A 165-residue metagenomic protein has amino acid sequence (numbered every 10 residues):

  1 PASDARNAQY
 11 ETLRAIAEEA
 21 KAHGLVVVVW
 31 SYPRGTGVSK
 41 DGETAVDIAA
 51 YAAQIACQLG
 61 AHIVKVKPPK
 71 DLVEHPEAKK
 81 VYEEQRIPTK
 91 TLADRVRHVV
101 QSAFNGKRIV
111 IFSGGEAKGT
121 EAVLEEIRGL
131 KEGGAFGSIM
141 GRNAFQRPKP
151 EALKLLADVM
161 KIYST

Functional and structural regions predicted by a protein language model:
P1-V110, E121-G137, S164-T165: Alpha/beta enzyme core
P68, G114-G115, R142-N143: Short secondary-structure boundary segments
E74, K118, A152-L153: Residues in flexible loops and secondary-structure boundaries
K118-G119, R142-P148: A short, acidic, flexible beta-alpha connecting loop/helix-capping segment that sits on the rim of active
E121-R128, R142, L153-A157: A generic structural signal for well-ordered alpha-helical surface patches
G133-G134, F145-T165: C-terminal helical cap(s) of enzyme catalytic domains, especially alpha/beta-barrels
